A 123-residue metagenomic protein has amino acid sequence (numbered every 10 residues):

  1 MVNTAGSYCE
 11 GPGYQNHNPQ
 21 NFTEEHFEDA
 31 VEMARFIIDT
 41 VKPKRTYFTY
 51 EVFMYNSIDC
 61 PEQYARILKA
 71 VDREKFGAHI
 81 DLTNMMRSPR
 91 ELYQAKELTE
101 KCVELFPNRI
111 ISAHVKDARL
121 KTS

Functional and structural regions predicted by a protein language model:
M1-I80, R87: Active-site acidic/histidine proton-transfer and metal-coordination neighborhood in alpha/beta enzyme cores
P61, N84-S123: Gly/Pro-rich active-site loop or hairpin
